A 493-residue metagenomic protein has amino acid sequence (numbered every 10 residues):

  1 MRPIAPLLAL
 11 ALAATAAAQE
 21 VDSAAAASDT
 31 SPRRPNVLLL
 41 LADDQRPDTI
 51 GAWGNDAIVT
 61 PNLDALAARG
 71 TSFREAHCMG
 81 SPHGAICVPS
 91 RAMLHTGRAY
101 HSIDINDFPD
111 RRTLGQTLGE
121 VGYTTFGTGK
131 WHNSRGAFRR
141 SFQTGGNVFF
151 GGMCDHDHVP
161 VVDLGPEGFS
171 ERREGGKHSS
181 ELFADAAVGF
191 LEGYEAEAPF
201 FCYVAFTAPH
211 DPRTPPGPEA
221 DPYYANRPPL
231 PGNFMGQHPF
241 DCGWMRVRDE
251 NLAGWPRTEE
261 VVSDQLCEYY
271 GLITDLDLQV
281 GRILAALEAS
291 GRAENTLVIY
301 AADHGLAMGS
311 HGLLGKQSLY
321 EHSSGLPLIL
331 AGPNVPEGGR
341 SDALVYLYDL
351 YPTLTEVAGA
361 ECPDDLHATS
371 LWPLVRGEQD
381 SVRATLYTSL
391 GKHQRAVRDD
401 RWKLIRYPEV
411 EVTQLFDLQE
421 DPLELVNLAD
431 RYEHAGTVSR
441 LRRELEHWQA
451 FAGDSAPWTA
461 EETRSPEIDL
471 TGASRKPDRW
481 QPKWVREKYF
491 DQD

Functional and structural regions predicted by a protein language model:
M1-A9: Sec-dependent signal peptide recognition, specifically the positively charged N-region followed immediately by
A11-L12, A18-P408, V412-T413, P422-R443 (+3 more regions): Formylglycine-dependent sulfatase
Y203, R464-S465: Intrinsically disordered, low-complexity Ser/Pro/Gly-rich regulatory regions in eukaryotic proteostasis proteins
Q419: Residues forming the ATP-binding cleft of Hanks-type serine/threonine protein kinase domains
